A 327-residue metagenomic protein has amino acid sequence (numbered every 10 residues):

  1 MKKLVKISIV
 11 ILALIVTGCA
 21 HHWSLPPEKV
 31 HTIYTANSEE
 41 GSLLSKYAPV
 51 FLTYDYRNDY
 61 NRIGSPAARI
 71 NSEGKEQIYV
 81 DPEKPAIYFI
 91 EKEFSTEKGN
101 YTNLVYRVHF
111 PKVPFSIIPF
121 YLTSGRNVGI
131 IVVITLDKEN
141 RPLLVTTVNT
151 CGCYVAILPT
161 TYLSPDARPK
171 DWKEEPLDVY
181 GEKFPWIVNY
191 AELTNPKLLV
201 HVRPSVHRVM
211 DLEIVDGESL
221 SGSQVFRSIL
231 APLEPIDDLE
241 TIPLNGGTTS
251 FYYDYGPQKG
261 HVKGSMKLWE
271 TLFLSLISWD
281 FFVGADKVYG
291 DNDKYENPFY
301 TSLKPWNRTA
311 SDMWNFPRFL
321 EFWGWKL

Functional and structural regions predicted by a protein language model:
K3-V10: Sec-dependent signal peptide recognition, specifically the positively charged N-region followed immediately by
T17-G18: C-terminal motif of bacterial Sec signal peptides marking the signal peptidase cleavage site
H22-V113: N-terminal "first-domain core" detector
L25, V128, E139-L327: Domain-length functional cores that host ligand/cofactor binding and catalytic or interaction surfaces in mature
T102, V128-I130: Residues that flank catalytic or metal-binding motifs in active/ligand-binding sites
P114-I118: Short Pro/Gly-enriched beta-strand edge/turn motifs at strand-loop
P119-R126: Short consensus segments that form the blades of beta-propeller domains, in both extracellular/periplasmic
I131-T135: Hydrophobic/aromatic beta-strand elements that line small-molecule binding cavities or substrate pockets in beta-rich
